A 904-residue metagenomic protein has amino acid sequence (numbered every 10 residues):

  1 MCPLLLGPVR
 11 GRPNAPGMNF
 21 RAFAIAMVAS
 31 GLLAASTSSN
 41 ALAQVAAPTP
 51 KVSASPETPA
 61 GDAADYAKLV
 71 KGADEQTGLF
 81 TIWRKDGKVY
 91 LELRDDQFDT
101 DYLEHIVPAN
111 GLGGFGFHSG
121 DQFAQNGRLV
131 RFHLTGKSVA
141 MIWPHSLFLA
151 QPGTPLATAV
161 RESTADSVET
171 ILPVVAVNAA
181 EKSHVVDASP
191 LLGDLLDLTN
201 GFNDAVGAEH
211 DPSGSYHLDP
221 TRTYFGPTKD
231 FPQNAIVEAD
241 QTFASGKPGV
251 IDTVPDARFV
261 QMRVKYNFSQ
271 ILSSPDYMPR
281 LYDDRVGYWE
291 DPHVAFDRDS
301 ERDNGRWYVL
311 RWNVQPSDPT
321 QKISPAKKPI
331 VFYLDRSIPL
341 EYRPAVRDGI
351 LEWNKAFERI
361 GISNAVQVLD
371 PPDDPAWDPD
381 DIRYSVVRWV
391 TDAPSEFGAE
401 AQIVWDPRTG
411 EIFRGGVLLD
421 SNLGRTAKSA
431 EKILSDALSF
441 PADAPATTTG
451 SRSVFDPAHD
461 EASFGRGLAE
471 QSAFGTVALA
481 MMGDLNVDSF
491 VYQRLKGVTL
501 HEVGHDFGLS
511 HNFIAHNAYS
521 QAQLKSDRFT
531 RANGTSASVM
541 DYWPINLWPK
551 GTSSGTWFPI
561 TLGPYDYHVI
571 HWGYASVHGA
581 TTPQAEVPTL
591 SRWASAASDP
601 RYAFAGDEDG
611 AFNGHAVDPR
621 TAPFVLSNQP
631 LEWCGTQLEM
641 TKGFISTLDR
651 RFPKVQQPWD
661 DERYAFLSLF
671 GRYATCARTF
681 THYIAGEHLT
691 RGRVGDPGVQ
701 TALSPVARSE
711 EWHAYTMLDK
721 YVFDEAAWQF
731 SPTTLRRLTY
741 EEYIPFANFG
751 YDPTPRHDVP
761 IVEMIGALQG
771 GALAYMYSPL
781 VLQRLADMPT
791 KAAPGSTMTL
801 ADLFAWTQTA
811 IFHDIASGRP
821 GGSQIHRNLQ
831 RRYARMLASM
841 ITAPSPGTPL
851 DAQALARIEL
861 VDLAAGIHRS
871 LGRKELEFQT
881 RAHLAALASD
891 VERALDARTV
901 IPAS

Functional and structural regions predicted by a protein language model:
M1-F20: N-terminal secretory signal peptides that target proteins for export/translocation
A24-S36: Bacterial N-terminal signal peptides
A35, S39-V45: Boundary at the C-terminal end of the N-terminal hydrophobic targeting segment
Q44-I338, A356, I360, A365 (+6 more regions): Auxiliary tRNA-acceptor-end handling modules of aminoacyl-tRNA synthetases
Y342-G349, V491, L495, T499 (+1 more regions): Stable alpha-helical elements in mature extracytoplasmic
L351-I362, G504-H505, L509, I545 (+1 more regions): Sec-exported extracytoplasmic/periplasmic mature domains
D370-V390, E396, Q493-P549: The catalytic-center signature of Zn2+-dependent metalloproteases
L485-F490, A515-S904: Conserved catalytic/binding loops enriched for acidic/polar residues
